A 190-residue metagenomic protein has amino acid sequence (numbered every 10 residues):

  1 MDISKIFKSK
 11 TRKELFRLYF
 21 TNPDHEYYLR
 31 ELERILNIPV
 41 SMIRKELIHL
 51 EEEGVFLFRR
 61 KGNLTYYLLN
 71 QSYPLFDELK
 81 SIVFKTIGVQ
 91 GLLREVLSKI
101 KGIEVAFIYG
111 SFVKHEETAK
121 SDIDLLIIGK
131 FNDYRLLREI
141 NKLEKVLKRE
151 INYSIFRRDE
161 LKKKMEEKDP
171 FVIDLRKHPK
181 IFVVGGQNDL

Functional and structural regions predicted by a protein language model:
M1-F16, F20-I48, E52-I103, V113-K120 (+1 more regions): Catalytic core of pol beta-like nucleotidyltransferases
V105-I108: Hydrophobic/anchoring residues in structured secondary elements
L126-I128: Short hydrophobic/aromatic beta-strand micro-patches that form the beta-sheet surface supporting nucleotide- or nucleic
